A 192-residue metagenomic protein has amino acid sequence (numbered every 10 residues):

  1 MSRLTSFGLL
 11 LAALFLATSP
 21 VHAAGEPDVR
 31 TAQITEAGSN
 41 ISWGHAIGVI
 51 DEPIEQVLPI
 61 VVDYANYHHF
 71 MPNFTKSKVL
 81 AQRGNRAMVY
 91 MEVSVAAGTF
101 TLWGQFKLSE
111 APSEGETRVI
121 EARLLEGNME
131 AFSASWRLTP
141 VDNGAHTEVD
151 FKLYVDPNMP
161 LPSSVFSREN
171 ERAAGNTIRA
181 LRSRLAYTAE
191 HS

Functional and structural regions predicted by a protein language model:
M1-L9: Bacterial N-terminal signal peptides that target proteins for export
G8-T18: Bacterial N-terminal signal peptides
H22-G84, N143, G175: Hydrophobic ligand-binding cavity/cleft-lining segments
D28-V29, M91-S94, K152-D156: Generic short beta-strand segments
A37-I41, V49, K78-E126, N176-S192: Glycine-rich portal/gate segments that line the openings of hydrophobic small-molecule binding cavities
S42, N73, L102, E130-F132: Residues that act as N-cap/strand-start positions at coil-to-secondary-structure junctions
N66-H68, A96-G98, N158: Short beta-strands and strand-coil junctions in structured, solvent-facing domains, enriched
R123-R172: Beta-strand/loop substructures that line and gate deep hydrophobic ligand-binding cavities in soluble
